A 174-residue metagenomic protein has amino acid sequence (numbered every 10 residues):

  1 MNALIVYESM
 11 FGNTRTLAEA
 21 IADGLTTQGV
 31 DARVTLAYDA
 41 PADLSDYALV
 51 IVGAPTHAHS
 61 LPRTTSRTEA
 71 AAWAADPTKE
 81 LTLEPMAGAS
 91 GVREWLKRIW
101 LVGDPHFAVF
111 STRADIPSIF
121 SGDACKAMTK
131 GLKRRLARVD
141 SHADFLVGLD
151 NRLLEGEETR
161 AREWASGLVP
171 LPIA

Functional and structural regions predicted by a protein language model:
N2-A3, M10-N13, D46-L49, L96-D104 (+1 more regions): Accessory recognition modules or surfaces
N2-Q28: N-terminal beta1-alpha1 ligand-phosphate binding loop
A3, D31-R33, F107, R138-V139: Hydrophobic anchor at the start of a short beta-strand that flanks the dinucleotide cofactor-binding loop
F11, R113-I119, L146-N151: Short histidine/acidic/glycine/proline-rich micro-motifs that form metal- and phosphate-coordinating active-site loops
I21, L25-T26, M128-L136: Hydrophobic alpha-helical packing residues
A37-R134: Helix-loop-strand module that forms the ligand-binding subsite of alpha/beta enzymes
R135-A174: Glycine-rich phosphate/pyrophosphate-binding loop and the adjoining helix
